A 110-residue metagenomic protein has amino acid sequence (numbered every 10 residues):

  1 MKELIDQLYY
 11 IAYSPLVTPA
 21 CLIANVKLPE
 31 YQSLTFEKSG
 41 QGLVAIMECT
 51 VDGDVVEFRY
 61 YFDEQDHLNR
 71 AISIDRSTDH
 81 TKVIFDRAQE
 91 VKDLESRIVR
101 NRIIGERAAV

Functional and structural regions predicted by a protein language model:
M1-V110: Buried hydrophobic residues that stabilize the cores of well-folded domains
